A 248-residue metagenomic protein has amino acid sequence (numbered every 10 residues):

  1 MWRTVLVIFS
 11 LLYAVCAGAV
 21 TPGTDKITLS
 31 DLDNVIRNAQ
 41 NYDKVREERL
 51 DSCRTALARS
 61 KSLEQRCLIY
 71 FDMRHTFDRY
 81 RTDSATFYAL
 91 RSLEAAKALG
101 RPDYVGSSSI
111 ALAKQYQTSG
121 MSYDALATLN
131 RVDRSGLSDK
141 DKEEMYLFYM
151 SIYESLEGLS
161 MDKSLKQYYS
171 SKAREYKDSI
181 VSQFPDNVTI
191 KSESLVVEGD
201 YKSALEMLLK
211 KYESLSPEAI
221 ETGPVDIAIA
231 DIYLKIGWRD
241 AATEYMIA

Functional and structural regions predicted by a protein language model:
M1-L6: Bacterial N-terminal signal peptides that target proteins for export
I8, C16-A248: A "functional boundary" signal
